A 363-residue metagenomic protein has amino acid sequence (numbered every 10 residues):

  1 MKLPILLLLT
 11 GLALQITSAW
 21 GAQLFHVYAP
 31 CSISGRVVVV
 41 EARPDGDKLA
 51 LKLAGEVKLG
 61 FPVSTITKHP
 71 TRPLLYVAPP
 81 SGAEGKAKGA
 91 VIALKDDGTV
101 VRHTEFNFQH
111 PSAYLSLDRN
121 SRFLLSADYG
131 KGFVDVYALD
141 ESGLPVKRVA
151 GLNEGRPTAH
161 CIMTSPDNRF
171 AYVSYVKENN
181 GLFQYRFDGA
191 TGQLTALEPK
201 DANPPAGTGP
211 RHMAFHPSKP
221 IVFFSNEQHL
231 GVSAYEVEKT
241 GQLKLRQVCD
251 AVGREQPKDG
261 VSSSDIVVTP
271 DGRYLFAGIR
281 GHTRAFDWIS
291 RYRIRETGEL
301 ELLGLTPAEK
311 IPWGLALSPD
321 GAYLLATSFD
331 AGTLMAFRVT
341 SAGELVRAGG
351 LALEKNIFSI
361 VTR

Functional and structural regions predicted by a protein language model:
A22-R43: An edge-strand/N-cap motif at the start of beta-rich repeat modules
S34-G35, S81-G85, G130-G132, K177-N180 (+3 more regions): Short glycine/acidic-enriched loop and turn motifs that connect beta-strands
V40-K48, V91-G98, Y137-L144, Y185-Q193 (+3 more regions): Short loop/turn segments immediately following beta-strands, especially the blade-tip and inter-blade linker loops
K52-K58, V101-F106, K147-N153, L197-P204 (+3 more regions): A short beta-strand motif characteristic of beta-propeller blades
L53-L117, S121: Blade-loop segments of beta-propeller domains
G60-T71, F108-R122, E154-N168, N203-K219 (+3 more regions): Beta-rich, blade/repeat-based domains predominating in secreted/periplasmic proteins but also intracellular
S263-E296, L305-L317, A326: Loop/turn-rich, solvent-exposed surfaces of beta-rich toroidal or solenoidal domains
